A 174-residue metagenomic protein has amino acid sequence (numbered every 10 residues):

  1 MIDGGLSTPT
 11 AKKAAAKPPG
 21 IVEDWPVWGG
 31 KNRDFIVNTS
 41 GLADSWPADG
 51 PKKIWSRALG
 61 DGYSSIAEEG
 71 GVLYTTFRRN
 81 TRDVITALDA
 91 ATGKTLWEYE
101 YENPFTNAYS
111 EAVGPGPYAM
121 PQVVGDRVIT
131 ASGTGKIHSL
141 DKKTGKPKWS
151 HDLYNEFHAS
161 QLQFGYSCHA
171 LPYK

Functional and structural regions predicted by a protein language model:
M1-A58, V84-N107, K146-F157: Aromatic (tryptophan-biased) beta-strands that constitute blades/sheets of beta-rich domains
I54-A67, E98-Q122, S150-Y173: Extracytoplasmic beta-rich repeat domains
V72, R79, L96-E98: Glycine/proline-rich low-complexity segments that form flexible loops, beta-turns, and polyproline
L73-T75, V128: Hydrophobic beta-strand positions that form the internal "hydrophobic ladder" of WD40/Gbeta-like beta-propeller blades
T81-R82, G135-I137: Loop/turn residues immediately N-terminal
M120-Q122, R127-V128, S132-K136: Beta-rich strand-turn-strand
